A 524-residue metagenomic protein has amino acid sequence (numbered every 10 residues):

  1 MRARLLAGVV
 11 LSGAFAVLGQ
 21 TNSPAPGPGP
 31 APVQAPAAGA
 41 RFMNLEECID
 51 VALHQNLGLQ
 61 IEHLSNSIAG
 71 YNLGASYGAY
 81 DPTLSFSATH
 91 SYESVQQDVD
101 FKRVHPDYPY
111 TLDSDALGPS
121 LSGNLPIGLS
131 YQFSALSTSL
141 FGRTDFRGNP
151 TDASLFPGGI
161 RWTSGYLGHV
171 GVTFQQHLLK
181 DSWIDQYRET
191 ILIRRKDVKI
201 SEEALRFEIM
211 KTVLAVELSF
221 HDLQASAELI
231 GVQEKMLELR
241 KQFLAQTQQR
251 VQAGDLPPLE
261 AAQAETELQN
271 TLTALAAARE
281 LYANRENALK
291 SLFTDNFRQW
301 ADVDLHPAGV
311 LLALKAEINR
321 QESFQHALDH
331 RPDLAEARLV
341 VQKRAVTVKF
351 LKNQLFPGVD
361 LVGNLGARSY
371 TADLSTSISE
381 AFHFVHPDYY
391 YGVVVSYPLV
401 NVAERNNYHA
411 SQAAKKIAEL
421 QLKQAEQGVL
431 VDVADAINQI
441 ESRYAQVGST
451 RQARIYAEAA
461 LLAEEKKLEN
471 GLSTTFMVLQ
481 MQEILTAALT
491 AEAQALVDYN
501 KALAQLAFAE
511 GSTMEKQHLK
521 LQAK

Functional and structural regions predicted by a protein language model:
R4-A16: Gram-negative bacterial Sec-dependent N-terminal signal peptides
A7, L18-N22, S94, N287-H306 (+5 more regions): Acidic, low-complexity, intrinsically disordered peripheral segments
T21-D115, F174-E189, I193, P307-A345 (+9 more regions): Bacterial Sec-pathway N-terminal export signals of envelope proteins
P36-A40, S87-V172, H306-E317, K349 (+3 more regions): Small/polar, glycine/serine/threonine/aspartate-rich low-complexity segments that form flexible
Q60-L64, I68, Y77-G78, P126-T151 (+11 more regions): Sec/SRP-type N-terminal targeting helices
E202-S323, Q439, I484-T486, A502: Periplasmic alpha-helical coiled-coil/stalk elements that build and connect Gram-negative outer-membrane
V251-P258, L468-L472, A509: A short glycine-centered flexible hinge/capping loop motif at secondary-structure junctions
P257, L472-A493: Short terminal targeting/anchoring segments
